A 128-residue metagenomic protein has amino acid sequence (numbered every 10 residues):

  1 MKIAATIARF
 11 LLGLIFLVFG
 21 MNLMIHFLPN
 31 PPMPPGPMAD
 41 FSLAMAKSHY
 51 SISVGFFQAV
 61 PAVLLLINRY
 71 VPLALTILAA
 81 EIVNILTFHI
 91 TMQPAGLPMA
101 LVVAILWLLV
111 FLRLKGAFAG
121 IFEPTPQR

Functional and structural regions predicted by a protein language model:
M1-F27, I52, I67-R128: Extended, low-polarity transmembrane helix blocks
F19-S53: Solvent-exposed, well-ordered loop and adjacent helix/strand elements within mature globular domains that form
G55-V60: Core segments of transmembrane alpha-helices that mediate helix-helix packing or line hydrophobic substrate/ligand
P61-L66: Conserved interaction-surface patches within small, structured recognition/assembly domains
